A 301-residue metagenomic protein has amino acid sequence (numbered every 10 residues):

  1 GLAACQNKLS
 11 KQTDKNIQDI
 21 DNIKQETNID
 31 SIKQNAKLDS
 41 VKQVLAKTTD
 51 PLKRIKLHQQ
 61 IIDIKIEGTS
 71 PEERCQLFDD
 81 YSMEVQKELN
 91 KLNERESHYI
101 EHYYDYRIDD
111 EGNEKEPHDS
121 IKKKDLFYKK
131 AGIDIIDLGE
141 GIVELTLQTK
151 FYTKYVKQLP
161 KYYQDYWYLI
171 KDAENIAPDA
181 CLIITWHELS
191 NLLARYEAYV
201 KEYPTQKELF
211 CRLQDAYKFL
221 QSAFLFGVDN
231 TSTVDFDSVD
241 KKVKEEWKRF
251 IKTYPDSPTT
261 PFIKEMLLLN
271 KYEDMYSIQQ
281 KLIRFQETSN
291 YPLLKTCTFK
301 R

Functional and structural regions predicted by a protein language model:
A3-A4: C-terminal motif of bacterial Sec signal peptides marking the signal peptidase cleavage site
K8-I29: Low-complexity, Pro/Thr/Ser/Glu-rich flexible segments characteristic of extracytoplasmic/periplasmic regions
I20, N28-R301: Acidic, polar-rich low-complexity tracts and alpha-helical solenoid repeat scaffolds
